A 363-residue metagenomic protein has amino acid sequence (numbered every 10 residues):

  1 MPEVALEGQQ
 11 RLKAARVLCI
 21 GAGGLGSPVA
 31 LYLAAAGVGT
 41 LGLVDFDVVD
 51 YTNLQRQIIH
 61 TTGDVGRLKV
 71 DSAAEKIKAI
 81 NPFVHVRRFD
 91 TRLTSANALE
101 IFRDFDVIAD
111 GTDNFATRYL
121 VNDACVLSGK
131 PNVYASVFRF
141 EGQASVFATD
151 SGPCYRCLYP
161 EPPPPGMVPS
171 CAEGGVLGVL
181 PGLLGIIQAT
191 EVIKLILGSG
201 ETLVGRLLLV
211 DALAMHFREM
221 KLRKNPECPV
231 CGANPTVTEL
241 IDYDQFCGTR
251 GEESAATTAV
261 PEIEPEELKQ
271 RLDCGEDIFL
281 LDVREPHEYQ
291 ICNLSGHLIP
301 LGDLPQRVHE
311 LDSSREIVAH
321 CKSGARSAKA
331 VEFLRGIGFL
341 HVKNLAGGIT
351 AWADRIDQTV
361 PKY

Functional and structural regions predicted by a protein language model:
M1-L18, L240-D242, F246-E252, A256: N-terminal charged helix/coil linker that caps or initiates catalytic domains
K13-A34, T40-D45, G185: Glycine-rich adenosine-cofactor-binding loop
A14, I101-D104, S313: Alpha-helix C-terminal capping/helix-to-coil transition sites in glycosyltransferase folds
G24-L25, Y32, V38, V48-V49 (+3 more regions): Residue-level detector of alpha-helix initiation sites
V38, L43-N81: Glycine-rich phosphate-binding loop and adjoining beta1-alpha1-beta2 segment of Rossmann-like nucleotide-binding folds
E75, A212-P226, V230-F279, P286-V318 (+1 more regions): Rhodanese-like catalytic fold shared by cysteine-dependent sulfurtransferases and DSP/PTP-type phosphatases
H85-F89, L93-S95, L99-E100, D104-L184 (+5 more regions): E1/E1-like adenylate-forming module used to activate ubiquitin-like modifiers and sulfur-carrier proteins
G185-L203: Internal hydrophobic alpha-helix adjacent to the cofactor/substrate pocket in enzyme cavities
